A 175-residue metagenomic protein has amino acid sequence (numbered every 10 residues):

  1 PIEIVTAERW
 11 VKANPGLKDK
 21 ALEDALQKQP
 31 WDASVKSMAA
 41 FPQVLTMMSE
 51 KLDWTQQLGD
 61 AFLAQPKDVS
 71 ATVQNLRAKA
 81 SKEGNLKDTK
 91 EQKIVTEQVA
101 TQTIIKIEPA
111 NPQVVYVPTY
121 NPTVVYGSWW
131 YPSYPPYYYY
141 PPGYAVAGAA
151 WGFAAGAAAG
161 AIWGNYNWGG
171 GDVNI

Functional and structural regions predicted by a protein language model:
P1-I175: N-terminal low-complexity segments enriched in Gly/Pro/Tyr/Ser
